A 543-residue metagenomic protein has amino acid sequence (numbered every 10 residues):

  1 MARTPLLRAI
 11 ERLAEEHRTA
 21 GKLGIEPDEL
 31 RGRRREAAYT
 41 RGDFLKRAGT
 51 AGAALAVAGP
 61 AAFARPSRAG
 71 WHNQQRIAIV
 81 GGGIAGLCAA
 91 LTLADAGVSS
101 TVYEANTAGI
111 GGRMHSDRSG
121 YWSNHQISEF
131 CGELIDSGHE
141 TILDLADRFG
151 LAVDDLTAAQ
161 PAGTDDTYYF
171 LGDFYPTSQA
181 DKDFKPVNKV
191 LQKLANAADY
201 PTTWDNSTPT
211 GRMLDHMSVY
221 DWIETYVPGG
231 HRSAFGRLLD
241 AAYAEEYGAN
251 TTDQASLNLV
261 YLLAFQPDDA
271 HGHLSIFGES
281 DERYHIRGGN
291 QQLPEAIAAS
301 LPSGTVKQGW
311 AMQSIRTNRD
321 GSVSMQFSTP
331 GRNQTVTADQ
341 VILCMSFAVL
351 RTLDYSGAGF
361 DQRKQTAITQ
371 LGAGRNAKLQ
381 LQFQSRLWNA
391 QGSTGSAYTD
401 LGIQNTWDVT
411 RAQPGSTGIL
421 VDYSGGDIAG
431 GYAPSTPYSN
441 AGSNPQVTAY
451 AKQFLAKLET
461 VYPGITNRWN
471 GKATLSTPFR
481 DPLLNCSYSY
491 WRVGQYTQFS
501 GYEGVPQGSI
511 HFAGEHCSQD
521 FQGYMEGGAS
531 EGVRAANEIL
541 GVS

Functional and structural regions predicted by a protein language model:
M1-T40: N-terminal secretory signal peptides
E15-K22, D28, R47, A96 (+5 more regions): Conserved flavin/dinucleotide-binding core of flavoenzymes
D28, A38, D205-S314, G321 (+6 more regions): Active-site/ligand-binding neighborhood in enzyme catalytic cores
D43-P66: N-terminal export signals
Q75-T101: N-terminal Rossmann-like FAD-binding beta1-loop-alpha1 element of flavoenzymes
V80, V336-A348: Short hydrophobic core segments
A94-D117: Glycine-rich FAD pyrophosphate-binding loop
L343-F360: Flavin (primarily FAD) binding-site architecture
